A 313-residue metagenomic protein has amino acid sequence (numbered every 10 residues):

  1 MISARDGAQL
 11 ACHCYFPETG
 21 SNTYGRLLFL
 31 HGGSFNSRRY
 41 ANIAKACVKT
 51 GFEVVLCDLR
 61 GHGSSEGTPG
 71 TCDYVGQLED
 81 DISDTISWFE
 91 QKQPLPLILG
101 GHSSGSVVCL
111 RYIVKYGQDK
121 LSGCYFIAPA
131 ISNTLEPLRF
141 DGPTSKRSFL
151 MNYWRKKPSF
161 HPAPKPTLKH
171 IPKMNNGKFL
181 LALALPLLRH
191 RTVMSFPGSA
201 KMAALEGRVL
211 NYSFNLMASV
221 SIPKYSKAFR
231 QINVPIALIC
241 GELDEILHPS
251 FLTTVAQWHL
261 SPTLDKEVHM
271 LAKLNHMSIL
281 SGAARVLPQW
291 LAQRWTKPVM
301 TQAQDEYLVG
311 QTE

Functional and structural regions predicted by a protein language model:
M1-T19: N-terminal cap/lid segment of alpha/beta-hydrolase-fold proteins
S34-R39, G63-P94: Catalytic nucleophile-loop/oxyanion-hole region of alpha/beta-hydrolase and closely related hydrolase-like folds
A44-G67: Conserved alpha/beta-hydrolase
S104-R208: Alpha/beta-hydrolase-fold enzymes
L210-A228: Active-site nucleophile elbow and catalytic-triad environment of alpha/beta-hydrolase enzymes
I232, L238-C240, D244: Short beta-strand/loop motif that positions the catalytic acidic residue of the alpha/beta-hydrolase fold
E245-F251: Conserved alpha/beta-hydrolase "acid-adjacent" motif
L271-A284: Catalytic histidine-centered segment of alpha/beta-hydrolase-like enzymes
